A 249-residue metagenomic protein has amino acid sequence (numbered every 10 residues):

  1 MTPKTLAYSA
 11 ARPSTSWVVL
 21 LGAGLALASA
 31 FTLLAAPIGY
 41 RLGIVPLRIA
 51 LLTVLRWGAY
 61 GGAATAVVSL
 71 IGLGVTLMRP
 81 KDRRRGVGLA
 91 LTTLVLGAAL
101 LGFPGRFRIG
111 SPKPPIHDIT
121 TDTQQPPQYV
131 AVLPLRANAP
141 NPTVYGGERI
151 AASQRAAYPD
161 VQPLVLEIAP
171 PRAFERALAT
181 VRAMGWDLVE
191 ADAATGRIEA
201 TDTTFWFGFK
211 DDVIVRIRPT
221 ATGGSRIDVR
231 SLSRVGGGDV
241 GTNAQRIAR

Functional and structural regions predicted by a protein language model:
M1-L34: Membrane-anchoring hydrophobic segments
G24-T76: Membrane-embedded alpha-helical segments of integral membrane proteins
P80-G110: Internal/C-terminal transmembrane anchor helices
G105-R182: Membrane-interface segments at or immediately adjacent to transmembrane helices that form the boundary between
A183-A191: Short secondary-structure junctions
E199-T204: Short beta-strand segments that buttress and anchor functional surface loops
F209-G237: Beta-strand/loop substructures that line and gate deep hydrophobic ligand-binding cavities in soluble
G236-R249: A conserved amphipathic terminal alpha-helix motif
